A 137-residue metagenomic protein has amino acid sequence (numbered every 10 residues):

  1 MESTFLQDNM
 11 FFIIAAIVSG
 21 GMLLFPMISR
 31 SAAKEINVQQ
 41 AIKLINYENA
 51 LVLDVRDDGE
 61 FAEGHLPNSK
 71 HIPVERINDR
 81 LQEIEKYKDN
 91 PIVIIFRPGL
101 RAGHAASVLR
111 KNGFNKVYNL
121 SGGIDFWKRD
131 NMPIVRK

Functional and structural regions predicted by a protein language model:
M1-L44, A50, D58-P91, R101-K137: Rhodanese-like catalytic fold shared by cysteine-dependent sulfurtransferases and DSP/PTP-type phosphatases
D54: N-terminal glycine-rich beta->alpha transition that marks the start or flank of a dinucleotide-binding site
I95-R97: Short hydrophobic segments within beta-strands
